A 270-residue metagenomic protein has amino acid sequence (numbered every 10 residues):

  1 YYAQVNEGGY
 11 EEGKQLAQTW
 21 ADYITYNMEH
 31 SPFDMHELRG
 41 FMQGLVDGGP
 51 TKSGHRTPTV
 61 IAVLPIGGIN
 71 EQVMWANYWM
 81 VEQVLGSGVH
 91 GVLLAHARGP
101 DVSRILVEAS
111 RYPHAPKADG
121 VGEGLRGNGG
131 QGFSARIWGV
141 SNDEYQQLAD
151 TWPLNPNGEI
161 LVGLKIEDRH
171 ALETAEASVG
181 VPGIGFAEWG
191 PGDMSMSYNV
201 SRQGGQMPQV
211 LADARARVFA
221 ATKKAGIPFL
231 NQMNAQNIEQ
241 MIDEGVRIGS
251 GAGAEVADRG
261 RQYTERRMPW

Functional and structural regions predicted by a protein language model:
Y1-W270: Expand to "…catalyze enediolate/carbanion chemistry for C-C bond making/breaking, isomerization, decarboxylation
